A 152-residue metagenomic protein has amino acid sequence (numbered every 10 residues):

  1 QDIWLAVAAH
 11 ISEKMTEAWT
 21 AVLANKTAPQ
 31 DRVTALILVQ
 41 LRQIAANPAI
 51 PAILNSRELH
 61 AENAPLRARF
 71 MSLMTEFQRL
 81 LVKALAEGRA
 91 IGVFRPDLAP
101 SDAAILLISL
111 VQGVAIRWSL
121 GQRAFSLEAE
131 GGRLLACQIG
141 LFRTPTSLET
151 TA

Functional and structural regions predicted by a protein language model:
D2-V22, D31-R42, A68, S72-R79 (+2 more regions): Alpha-helical structural segments
L5, S56, I105: Phosphate-coordinating loops and pocket residues in cytosolic domains that bind phosphorylated ligands
A21-T27, L59-E62: Helix-loop segments that flank and shape redox-cofactor active sites
V22, L54, E58, W118-Q122: Secondary-structure edge/capping motif, primarily at the C-terminal ends of alpha-helices and the immediately following
K26-V33, P100: The cytosolic transmitter module of two-component sensor histidine kinases
A35-A46, Q78-I91, I105-L110, I116 (+1 more regions): C-terminal peripheral helix-coil segments that are non-catalytic and often amphipathic
A45-P65: Amphipathic alpha-helical segments used for helix-helix packing
